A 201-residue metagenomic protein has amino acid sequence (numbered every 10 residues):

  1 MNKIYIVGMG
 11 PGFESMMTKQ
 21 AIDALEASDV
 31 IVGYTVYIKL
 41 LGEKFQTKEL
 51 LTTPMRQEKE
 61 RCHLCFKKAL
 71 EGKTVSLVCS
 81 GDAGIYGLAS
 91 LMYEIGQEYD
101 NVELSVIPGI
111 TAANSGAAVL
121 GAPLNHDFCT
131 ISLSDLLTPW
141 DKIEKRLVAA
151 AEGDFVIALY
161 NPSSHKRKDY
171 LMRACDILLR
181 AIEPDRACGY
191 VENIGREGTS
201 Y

Functional and structural regions predicted by a protein language model:
M1-L104, I110, S115: Class I S-adenosyl-L-methionine
I4-I6, T74-V75, E152-Y201: A contiguous loop/helix-start segment that scaffolds small-molecule binding in enzyme catalytic cores
S15, K59, Y86, L137-W140 (+1 more regions): Loop/helix-junction capping segments adjacent to catalytic residues or to phosphate/diphosphate-binding pockets
T18, A89-S90, A118-V119, D169-L171 (+1 more regions): Short acidic, glycine/serine/threonine-rich loops at helix termini
T52-Q57, L133-D135, N193: Short beta->alpha junction loops
K68, I95, A150, L178-A181: Hydrophobic helix-cap positions at the C-terminus of alpha-helices in RecA-like/P-loop ATPase nucleotide-binding cores
I85-G153: Class I SAM-dependent methyltransferase SAM-binding "motif I" and its flanking Rossmann-like core
